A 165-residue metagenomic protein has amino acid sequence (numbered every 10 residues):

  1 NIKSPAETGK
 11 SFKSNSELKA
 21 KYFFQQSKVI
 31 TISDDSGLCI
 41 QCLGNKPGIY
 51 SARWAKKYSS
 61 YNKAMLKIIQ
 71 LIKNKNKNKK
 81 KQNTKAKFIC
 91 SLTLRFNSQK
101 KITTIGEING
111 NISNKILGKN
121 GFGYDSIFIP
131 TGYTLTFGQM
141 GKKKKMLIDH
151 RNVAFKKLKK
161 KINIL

Functional and structural regions predicted by a protein language model:
N1-L165: Anionic-ligand binding patches
